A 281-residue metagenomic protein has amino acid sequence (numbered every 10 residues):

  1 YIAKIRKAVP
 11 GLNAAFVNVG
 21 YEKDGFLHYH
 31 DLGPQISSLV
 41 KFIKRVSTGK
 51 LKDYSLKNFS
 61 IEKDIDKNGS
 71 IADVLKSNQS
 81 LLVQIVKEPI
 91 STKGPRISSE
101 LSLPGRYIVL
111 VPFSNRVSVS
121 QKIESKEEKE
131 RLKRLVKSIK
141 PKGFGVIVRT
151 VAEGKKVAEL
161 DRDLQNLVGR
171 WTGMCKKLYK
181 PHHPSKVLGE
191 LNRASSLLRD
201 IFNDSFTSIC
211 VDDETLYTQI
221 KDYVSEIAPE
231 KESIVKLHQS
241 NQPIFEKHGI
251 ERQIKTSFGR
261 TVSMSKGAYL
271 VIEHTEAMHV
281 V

Functional and structural regions predicted by a protein language model:
Y1-V281: DE-rich acidic low-complexity regions and acidic surface loops
